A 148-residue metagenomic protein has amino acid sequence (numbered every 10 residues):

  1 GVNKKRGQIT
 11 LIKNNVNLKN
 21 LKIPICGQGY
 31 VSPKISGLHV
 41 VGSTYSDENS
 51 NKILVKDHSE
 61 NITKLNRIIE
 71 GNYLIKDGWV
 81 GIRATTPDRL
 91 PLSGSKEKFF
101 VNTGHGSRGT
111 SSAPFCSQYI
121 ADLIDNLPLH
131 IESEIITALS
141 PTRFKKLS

Functional and structural regions predicted by a protein language model:
G1-E97: Active-site substrate-recognition segment that forms the wall of the catalytic cavity or substrate channel
Y73-S148: C-terminal catalytic lobe of FAD-dependent flavoproteins
